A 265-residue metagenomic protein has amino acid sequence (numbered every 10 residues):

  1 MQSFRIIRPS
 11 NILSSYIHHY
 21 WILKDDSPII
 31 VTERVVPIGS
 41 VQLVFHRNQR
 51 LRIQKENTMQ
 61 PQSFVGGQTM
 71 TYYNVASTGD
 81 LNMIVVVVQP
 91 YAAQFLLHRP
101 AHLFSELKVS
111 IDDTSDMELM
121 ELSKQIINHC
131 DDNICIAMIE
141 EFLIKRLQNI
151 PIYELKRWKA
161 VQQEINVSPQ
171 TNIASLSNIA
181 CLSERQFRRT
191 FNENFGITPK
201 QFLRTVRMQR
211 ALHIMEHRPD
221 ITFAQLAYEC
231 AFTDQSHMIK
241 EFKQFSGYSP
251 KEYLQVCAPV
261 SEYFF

Functional and structural regions predicted by a protein language model:
M1-K159, Q163-A174, A180-E184, T198 (+4 more regions): Alpha-helical bundle regulatory/interaction domains
R188-E193, I197-L203: Long, low-complexity intrinsically disordered regions
N194-I197, E241-Y253: A secondary-structure capping/hinge motif
L203-R204, L254-Q255: Short Lys/Arg-enriched helix C-cap and helix-to-coil transition segments that create basic nucleic-acid-contact patches
